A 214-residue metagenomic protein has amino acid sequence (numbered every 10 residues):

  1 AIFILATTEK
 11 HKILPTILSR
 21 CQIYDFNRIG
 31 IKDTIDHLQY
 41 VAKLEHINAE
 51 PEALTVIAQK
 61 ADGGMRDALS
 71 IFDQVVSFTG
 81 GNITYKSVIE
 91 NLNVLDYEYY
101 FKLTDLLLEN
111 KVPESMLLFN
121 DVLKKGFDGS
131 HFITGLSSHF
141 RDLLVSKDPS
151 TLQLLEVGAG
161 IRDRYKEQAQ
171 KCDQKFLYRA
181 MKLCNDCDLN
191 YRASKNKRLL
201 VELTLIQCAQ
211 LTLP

Functional and structural regions predicted by a protein language model:
A6, Q22-P214: Extended, largely alpha-helical regulatory/partner-binding modules appended to the mid-to-C-terminal parts
K10-R20: Short regulatory helix/loop adjacent to the ATP-binding pocket of P-loop NTPases
